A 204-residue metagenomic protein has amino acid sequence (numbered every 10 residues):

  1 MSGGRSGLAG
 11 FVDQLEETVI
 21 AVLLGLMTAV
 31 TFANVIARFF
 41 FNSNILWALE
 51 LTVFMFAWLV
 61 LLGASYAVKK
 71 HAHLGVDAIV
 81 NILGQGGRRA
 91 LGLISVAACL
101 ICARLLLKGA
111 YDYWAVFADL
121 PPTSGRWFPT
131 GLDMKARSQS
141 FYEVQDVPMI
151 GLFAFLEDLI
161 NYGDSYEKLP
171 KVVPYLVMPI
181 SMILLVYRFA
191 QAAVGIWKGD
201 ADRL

Functional and structural regions predicted by a protein language model:
M1-L204: Alpha-helical transmembrane segments and membrane-interface helix-loop junctions in multi-pass membrane proteins
